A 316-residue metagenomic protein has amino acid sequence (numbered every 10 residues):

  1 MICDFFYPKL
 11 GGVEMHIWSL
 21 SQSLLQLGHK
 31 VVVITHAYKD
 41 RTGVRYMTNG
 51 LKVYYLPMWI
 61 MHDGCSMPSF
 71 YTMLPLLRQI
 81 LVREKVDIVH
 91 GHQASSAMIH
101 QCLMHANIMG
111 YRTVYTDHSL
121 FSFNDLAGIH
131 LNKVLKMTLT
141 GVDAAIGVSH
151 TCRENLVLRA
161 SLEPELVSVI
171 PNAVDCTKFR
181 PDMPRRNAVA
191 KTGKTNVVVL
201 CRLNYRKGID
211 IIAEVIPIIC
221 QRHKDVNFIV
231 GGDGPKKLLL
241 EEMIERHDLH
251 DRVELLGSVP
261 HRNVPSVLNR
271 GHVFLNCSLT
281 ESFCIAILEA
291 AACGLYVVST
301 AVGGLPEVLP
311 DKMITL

Functional and structural regions predicted by a protein language model:
M1-R41, N49-Y54, Y111: N-terminal subdomain of nucleotide-sugar transferases
A37, T151, A173: Carbohydrate-associated surface elements
L81, S258-V259, S266-G271: Short alpha-helical donor nucleotide-sugar binding micro-motif in glycosyltransferases
V157-L158, A173-V189: Acidic anion/phosphate-binding donor-loop and adjacent secondary structure in glycosyltransferase catalytic cores
V189-K207, A213-I216, I229: Conserved donor-binding/catalytic core segment of Leloir-type glycosyltransferases
E241-V259: Nucleotide-activated donor-binding/catalytic signature segment of Leloir-type glycosyltransferases, i.e., the conserved
L279: Aromatic "clamp/platform" in nucleotide-sugar-dependent glycosyltransferases that forms part of the donor/acceptor
Y296-S299: Short hydrophobic beta-strand element within catalytic cores of glycosyltransferases and related nucleotide-activated
